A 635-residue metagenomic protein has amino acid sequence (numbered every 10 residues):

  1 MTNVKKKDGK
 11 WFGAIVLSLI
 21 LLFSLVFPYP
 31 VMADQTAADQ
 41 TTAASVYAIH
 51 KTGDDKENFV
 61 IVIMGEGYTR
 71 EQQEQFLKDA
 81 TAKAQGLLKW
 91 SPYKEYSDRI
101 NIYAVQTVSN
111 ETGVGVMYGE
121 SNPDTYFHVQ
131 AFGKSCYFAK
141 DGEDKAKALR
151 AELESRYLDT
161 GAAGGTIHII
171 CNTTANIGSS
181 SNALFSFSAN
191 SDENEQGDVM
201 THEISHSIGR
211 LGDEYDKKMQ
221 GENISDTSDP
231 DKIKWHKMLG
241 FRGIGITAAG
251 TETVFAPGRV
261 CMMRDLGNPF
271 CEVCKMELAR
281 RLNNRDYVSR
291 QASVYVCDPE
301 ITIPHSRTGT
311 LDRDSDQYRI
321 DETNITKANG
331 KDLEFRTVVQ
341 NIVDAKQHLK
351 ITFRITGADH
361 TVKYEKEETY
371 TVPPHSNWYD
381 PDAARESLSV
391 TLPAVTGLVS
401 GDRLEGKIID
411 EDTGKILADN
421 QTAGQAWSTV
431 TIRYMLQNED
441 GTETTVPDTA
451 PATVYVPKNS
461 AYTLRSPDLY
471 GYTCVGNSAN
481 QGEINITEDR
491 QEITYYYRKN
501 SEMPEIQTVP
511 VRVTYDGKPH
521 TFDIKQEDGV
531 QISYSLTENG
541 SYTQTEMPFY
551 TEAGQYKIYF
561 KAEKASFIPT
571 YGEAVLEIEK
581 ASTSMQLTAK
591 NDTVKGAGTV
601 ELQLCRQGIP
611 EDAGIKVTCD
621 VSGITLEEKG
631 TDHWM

Functional and structural regions predicted by a protein language model:
F23-A38: Sec-dependent signal peptide cleavage junction
D39-S155, G414: Propeptide-to-catalytic entry region of secreted or membrane-anchored zinc metalloproteases
Q73, K363-D380, T449-V454, S622-W634: Solvent-exposed serine/threonine-rich low-complexity stretches and specific carbohydrate-binding patches
F76, S179-T201: Short pre-active-site segment immediately N-terminal to the catalytic Zn-binding motif
D198-E214: Active-site recognition of the HExxH zinc-binding catalytic motif
G212-I355: Replace "(M1/M4/M9/M12/WLM)" with "(e.g., M1/M4/M8/M9/M12/M26/WLM)" and add "not limited to" to clarify scope
S428-G441, I486, K499-M635: Solvent-exposed beta-strand/loop surfaces, strongest in extracytoplasmic domains of secreted and cell-surface proteins
K458-I484, K557, K564-G572: Surface-exposed interfaces of beta-sheet-rich extracellular modules
